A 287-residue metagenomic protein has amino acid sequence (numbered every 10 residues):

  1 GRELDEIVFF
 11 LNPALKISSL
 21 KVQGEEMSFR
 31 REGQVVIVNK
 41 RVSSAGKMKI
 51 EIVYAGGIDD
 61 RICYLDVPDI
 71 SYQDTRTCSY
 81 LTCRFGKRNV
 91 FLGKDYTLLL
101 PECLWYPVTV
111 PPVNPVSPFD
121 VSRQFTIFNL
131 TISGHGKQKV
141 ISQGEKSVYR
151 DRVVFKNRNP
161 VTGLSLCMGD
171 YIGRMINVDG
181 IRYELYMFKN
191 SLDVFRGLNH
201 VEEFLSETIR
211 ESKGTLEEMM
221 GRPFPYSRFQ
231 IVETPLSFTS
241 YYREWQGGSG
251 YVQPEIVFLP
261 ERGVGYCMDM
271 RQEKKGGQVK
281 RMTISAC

Functional and structural regions predicted by a protein language model:
G1-P13: Ligand-binding face of N-terminal immunoglobulin V-set domains in extracellular IgSF glycoproteins
G1-R2, R41-V42, L130-G134: Extracellular and analogous surface-interaction loops
R2-D5, G136-S142, T215-S227: Surface-exposed helix-capping loop/turn segments at secondary-structure junctions
N12-A14, A55-G57, H135, R158-P160 (+2 more regions): Solvent-exposed coil/turn segments that connect beta secondary-structure elements in extracytoplasmic/periplasmic
A14-C78, E261: A surface-exposed beta-strand-loop module
L20-K21, R61-P68, S142-Q143, L166 (+2 more regions): Short, solvent-exposed loop/turn and secondary-structure capping segments
E51-Y171: Extended, low-hydrophobicity, Ser/Thr/Pro/Gly-biased non-transmembrane segments
L130, V154, I176-C287: Juxtacatalytic substrate-recognition/specificity segment
